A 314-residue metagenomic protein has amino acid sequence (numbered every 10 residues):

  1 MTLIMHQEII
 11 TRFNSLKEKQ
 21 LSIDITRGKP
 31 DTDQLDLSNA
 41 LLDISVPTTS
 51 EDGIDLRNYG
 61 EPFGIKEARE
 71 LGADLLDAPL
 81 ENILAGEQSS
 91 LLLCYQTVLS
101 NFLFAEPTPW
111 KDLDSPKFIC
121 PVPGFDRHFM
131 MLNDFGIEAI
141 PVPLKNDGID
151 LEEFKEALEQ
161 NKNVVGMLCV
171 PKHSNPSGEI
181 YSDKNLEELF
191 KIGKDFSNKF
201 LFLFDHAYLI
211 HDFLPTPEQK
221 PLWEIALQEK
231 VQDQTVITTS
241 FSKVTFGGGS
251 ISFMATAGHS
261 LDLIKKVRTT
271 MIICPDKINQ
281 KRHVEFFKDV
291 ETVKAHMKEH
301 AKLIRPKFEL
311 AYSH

Functional and structural regions predicted by a protein language model:
M5-C94, F102-L103, K294: N-terminal small-domain helix-loop-helix segment of the aminotransferase-like
S22, E138, L201: Residue-level detector of anion-binding/catalytic polar loops
Q34-N39, F213-P217, G248-S250: Short aromatic-enriched loop/helix-cap "lid" or pocket-rim segments at secondary-structure transitions that line
I54-N198, L209-K230: Conserved core of the PLP fold type I
L201-F202, V236: Hydrophobic "anchor" residues on beta-strands that sit immediately upstream of conserved functional sites
D205-H206: Walker B catalytic acidic pair
A226-R305: Conserved core segment of the aminotransferase class I/II
P306-H314: Short, intrinsically disordered, charge-balanced linker/junction segments flanking boundaries in proteins
